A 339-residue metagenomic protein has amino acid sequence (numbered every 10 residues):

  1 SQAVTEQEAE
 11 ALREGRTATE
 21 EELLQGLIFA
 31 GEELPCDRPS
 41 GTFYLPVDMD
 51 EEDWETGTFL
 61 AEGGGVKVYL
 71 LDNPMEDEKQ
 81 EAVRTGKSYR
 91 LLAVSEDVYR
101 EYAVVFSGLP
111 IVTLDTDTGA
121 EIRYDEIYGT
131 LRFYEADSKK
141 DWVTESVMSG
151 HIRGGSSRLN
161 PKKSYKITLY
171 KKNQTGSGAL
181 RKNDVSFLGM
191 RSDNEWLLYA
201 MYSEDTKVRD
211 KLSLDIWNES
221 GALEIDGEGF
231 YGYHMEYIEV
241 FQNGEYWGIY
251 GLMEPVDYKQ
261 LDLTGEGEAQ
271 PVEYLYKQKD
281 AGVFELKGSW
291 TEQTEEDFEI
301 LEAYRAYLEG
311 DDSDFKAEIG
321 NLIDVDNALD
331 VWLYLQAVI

Functional and structural regions predicted by a protein language model:
Q2-T85, S95-V105: Predominantly extracytoplasmic/ectodomain segments of secreted and cell-surface proteins
E10, L24-F29, R90-L91, Y128-E135 (+1 more regions): Short polybasic amphipathic segments
P35, V143-T144, G248: A sequence-level detector of short linear motifs
M49-E51, L60-G65, D72, E81-G86 (+1 more regions): Conserved NTP-binding catalytic cores of kinases and kinase-like/nucleotidyltransferase enzymes across multiple kinase
P110, A120, K171-N173, E204 (+4 more regions): Short loop/turn segments at secondary-structure transitions that flank enzyme active sites
I111, E126-Y128, K162-S164, D193-E195 (+4 more regions): Extracellular structured ligand-interaction cores
N183, L252, Y258-V338: ATP-dependent phospho-/nucleotidyl transfer catalytic cores
F187-G248, Y307-D330: A conserved hydrophobic secondary-structure block that centers on an alpha-helix together with its immediately flanking
